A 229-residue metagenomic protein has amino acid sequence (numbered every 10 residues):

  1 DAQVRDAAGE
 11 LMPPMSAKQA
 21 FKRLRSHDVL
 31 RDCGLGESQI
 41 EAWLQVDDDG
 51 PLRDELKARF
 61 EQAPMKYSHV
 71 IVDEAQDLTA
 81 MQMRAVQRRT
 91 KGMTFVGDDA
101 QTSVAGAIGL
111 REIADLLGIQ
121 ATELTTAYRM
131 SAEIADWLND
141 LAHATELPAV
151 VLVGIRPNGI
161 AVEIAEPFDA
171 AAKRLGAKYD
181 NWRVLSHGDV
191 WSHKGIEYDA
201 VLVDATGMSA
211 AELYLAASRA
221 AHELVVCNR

Functional and structural regions predicted by a protein language model:
D1-H69, L78-M83: Conserved helicase NTPase catalytic core signature
K57-H69, Q76-R229: Conserved helicase motor core of SF1/SF2 NTP-dependent helicases
